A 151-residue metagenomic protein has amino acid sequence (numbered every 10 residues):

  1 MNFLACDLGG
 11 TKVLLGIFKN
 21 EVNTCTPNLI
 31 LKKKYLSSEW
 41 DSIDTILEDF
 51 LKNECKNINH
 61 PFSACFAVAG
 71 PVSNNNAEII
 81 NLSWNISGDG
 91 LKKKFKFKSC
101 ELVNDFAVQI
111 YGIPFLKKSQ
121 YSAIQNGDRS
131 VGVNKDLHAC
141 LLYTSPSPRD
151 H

Functional and structural regions predicted by a protein language model:
N2-I46: Short glycine-rich, Thr/Ser-proximal phosphate-binding strand/loop in the N-terminal lobe of ATP-dependent enzymes
F3-D7, S63-C65, E101, D136-L141: Short glycine-aspartate micro-motif
G10, V108, D150: Short, glycine/acidic-enriched loop or turn micro-motifs at the edges of active sites
T11, A69-V72, S145: Short glycine-rich anion-binding loops that position phosphate/pyrophosphate groups of nucleotides and phosphorylated
I43-I58: Conserved active-site "lid/cap" helical segment
C55-L102, A107-Q120: Short beta-strand-loop/turn "lid" adjacent to the catalytic site in phosphate-handling enzymes
P114-K135: A gly/proline- and charged-residue-enriched helix-loop-helix capping module
Y143-H151: Single conserved hydrophobic/aromatic residue that forms the stacking wall/gate of nucleotide- or nucleobase-binding
